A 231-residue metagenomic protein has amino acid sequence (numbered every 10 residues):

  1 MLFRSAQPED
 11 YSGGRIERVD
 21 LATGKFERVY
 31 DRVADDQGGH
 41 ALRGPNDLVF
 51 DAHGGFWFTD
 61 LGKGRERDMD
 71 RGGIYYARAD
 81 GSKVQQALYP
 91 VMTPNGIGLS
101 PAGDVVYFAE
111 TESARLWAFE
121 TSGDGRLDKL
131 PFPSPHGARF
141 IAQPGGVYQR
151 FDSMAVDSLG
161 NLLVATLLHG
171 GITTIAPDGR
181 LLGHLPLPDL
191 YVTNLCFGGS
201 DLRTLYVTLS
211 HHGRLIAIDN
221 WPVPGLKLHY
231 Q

Functional and structural regions predicted by a protein language model:
F3-G13, V33-F56, G73, V84-F108 (+3 more regions): Beta-rich, blade/repeat-based domains predominating in secreted/periplasmic proteins but also intracellular
Q7-G14, G62-G72, T111-S113, L167-L168 (+1 more regions): Short, solvent-exposed loop/turn segments at conserved positions within beta-propeller repeat blades
G14-E17, G72-Y75, R115-W117, G171-T173 (+1 more regions): A short loop-to-beta-strand structural motif that recurs across blades of beta-propeller domains
E17-K25, Y75-S82, G146, L159 (+4 more regions): Flexible "stalk/tail and boundary" regions
E27-R32, Q85-L88, D128-Q143, G183-L187 (+1 more regions): Beta-propeller fold detector
A114-R115, F119-G123, S134-R180: Loop/turn-rich, solvent-exposed surfaces of beta-rich toroidal or solenoidal domains
F119-P131, D219-K227: Short loop/turn segments immediately following beta-strands, especially the blade-tip and inter-blade linker loops
T193-Q231: Blade-level signature of beta-propeller repeat domains, shared across WD40, Kelch, NHL, RCC1 and BNR/Asp-box propellers
